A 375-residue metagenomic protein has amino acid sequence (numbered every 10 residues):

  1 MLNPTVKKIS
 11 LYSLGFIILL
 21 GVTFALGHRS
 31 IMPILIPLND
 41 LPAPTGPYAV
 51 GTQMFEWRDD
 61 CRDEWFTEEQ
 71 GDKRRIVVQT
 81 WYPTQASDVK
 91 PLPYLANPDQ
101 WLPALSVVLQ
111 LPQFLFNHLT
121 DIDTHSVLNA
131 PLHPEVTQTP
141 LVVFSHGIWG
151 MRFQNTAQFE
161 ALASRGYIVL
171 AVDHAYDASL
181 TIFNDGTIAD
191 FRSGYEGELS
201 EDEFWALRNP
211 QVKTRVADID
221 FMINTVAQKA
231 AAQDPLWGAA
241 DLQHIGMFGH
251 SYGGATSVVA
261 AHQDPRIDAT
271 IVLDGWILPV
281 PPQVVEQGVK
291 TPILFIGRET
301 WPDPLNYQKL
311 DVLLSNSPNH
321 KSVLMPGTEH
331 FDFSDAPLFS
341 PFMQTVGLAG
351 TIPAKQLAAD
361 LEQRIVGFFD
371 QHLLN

Functional and structural regions predicted by a protein language model:
M1-V22: N-terminal Sec-pathway targeting helices
N3, K7-K8, I34-P42, G51 (+5 more regions): Alpha/beta-hydrolase-fold serine-hydrolase catalytic core, especially in secreted/extracellular enzymes
S30-V142, G350, A354: Domain-level recognition of soluble alpha/beta enzyme cores, biased toward histidine phosphatases/phosphomutases
P83-L111, F153-E201, P326, H330: Active-site machinery of serine-nucleophile hydrolases
I122-T139, F144-I182, P279, P302-P304: Short substrate-entry loop that stabilizes the transition state in hydrolases
V136, D268-H330: The feature captures the conserved acid-bearing segment of alpha/beta-hydrolase catalytic domains
Y176-A239: Alpha/beta-hydrolase active-site loop
M222-V285: Primarily recognizes the serine-hydrolase "nucleophile elbow" in alpha/beta-hydrolase and SGNH/GDSL folds
